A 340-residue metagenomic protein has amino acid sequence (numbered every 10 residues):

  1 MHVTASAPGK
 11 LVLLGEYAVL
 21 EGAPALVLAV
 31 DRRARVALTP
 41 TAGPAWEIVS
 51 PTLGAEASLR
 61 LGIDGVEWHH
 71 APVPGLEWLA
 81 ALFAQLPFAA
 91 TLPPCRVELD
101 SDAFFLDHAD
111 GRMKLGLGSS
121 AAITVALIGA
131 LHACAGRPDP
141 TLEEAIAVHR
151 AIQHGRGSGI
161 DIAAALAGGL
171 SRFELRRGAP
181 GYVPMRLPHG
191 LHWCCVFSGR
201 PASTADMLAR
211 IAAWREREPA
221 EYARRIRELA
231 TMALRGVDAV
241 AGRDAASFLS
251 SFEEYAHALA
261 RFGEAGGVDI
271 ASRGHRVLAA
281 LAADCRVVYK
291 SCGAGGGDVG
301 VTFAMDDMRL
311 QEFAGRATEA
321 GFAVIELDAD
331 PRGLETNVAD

Functional and structural regions predicted by a protein language model:
M1-V12, V19, V27, R35-T91 (+5 more regions): C-terminal nucleotide
V30, K114-P138: DPxDG-like acidic metal-binding loop motif
R96: Thiolate-centered catalytic microenvironments shared by cysteine-dependent enzyme domains
L117-S119, Y289-A294: Short glycine/threonine-rich catalytic loop with a Thr-x-Gly-x-Asp
G297: Glycine-rich ATP/GTP-binding catalytic cores of kinases/NTPases
